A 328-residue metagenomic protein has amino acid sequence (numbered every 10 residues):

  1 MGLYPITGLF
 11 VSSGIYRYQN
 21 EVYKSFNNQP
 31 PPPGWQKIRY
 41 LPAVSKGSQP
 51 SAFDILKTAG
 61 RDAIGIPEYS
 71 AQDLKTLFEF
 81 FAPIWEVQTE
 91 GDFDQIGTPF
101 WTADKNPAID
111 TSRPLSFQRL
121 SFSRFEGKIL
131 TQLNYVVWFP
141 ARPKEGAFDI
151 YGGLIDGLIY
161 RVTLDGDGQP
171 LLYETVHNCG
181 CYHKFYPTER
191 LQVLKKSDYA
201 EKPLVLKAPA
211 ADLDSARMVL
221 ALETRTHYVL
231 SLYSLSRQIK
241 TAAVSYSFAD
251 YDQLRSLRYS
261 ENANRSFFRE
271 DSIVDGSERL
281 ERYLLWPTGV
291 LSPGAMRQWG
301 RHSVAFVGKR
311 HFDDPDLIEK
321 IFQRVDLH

Functional and structural regions predicted by a protein language model:
M1-F53, L154-D156, D167-H328: Domain-length functional cores that host ligand/cofactor binding and catalytic or interaction surfaces in mature
G2-D110: Long amphipathic alpha-helical scaffold segments
E68, Q72, R113, Q118-F122 (+5 more regions): Short, well-ordered helical secondary-structure segments
E90-Y173: Short N-terminal edge-element motif at the start of the domain
